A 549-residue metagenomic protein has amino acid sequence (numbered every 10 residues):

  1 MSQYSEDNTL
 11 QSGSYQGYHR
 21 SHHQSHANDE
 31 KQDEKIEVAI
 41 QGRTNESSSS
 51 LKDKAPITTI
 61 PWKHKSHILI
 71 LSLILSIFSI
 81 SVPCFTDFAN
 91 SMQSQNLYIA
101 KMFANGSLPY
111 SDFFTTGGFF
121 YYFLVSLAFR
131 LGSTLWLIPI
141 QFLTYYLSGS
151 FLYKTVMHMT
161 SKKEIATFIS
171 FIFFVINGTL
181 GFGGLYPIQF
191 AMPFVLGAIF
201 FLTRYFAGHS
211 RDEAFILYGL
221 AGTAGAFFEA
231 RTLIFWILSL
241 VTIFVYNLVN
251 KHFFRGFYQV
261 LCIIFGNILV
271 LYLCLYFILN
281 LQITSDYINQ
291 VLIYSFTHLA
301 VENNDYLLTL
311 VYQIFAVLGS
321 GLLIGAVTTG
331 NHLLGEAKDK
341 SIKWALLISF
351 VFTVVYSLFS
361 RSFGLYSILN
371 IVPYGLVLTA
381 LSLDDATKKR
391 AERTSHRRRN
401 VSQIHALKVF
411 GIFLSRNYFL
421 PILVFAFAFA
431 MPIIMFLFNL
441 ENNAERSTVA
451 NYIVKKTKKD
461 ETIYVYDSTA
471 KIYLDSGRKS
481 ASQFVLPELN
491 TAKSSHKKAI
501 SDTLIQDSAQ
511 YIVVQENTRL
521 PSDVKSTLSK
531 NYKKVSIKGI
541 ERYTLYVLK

Functional and structural regions predicted by a protein language model:
P139-T160, G197: Transmembrane-helix motifs of polytopic, lipid-linked glycan transferases
L152-V175: Transmembrane-helix signature of polytopic, membrane-embedded enzymes that assemble or transfer cell-envelope glycans
T160, A198-F215, T328-K338, L383: Membrane-interface transmembrane helices that cradle and orient dolichyl/undecaprenyl
G183-A191: Short acidic/glycine- and proline-prone juxtamembrane loop motifs at membrane-interface regions of multi-pass membrane
E213-T232, W236-V241, V351-S357: Membrane-interface alpha helices of multi-pass inner-membrane proteins
Q313-K340: Hydrophobic, aromatic-rich transmembrane alpha-helices and their immediate juxtamembrane boundary segments
S360-K408: Hydrophobic/aromatic-rich transmembrane helices and adjacent perimembrane loops
F438-S494, I500-P521, I540-E541: Short periplasmic/luminal acceptor-recognition loop of GT-C membrane glycosyltransferases, typified by
